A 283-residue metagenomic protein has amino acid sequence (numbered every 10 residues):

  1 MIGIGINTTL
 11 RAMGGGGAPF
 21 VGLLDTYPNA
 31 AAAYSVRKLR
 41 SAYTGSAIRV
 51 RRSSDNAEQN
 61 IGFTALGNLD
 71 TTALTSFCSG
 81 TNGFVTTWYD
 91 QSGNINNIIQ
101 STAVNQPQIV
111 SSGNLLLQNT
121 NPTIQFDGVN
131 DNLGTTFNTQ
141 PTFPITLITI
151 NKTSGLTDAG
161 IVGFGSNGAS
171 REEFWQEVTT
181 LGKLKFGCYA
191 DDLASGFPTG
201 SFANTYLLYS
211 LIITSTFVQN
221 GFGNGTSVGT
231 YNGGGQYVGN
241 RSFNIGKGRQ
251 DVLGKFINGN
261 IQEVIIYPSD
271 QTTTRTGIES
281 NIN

Functional and structural regions predicted by a protein language model:
M1-M13, K183: Short, intrinsically disordered N-terminal pre-domain segments
T8-G22, V85-W88: Glycine-rich, low-complexity segments
G14-A47, R51: N-terminal module-boundary/linker segments of secreted carbohydrate-active enzymes
G15, Q262-N283: Extended recognition patches within non-cytosolic domains
V36-R37, F77-T81, T86-N130, P141 (+3 more regions): Extracellular glycan-interaction surfaces
K38-Y89: Low-complexity, highly charged intrinsically disordered N-terminal segments that act as targeting/localization
A42-S54, I124, I161-G163, S242-I245: Short, hydrophobic/proline-enriched secondary-structure or compact coil segments at domain edges
Y189, L193-A194, V238-Q262, I266: Extracellular glycan-interaction patches encoded by glycine-rich segments
